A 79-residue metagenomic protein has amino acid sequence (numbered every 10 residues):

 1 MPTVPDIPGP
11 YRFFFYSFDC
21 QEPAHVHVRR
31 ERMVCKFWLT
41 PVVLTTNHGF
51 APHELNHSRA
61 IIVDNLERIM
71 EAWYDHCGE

Functional and structural regions predicted by a protein language model:
M1, L39-T40, S58, L66: Low-complexity, intrinsically disordered short peptide segments enriched in small/polar/basic residues
M1-Y11: Negatively charged, low-complexity tracts enriched in Asp/Glu with abundant Ser/Thr
V4, V26-V28, I62: Hydrophobic aliphatic residue packing
V4-P5, L44-T46, N65: Generic preference for hydrophobic/aromatic residues in regular secondary structure cores
F14-P52: A short, structured beta-strand/loop element
A51-E79: C-terminal structural segments of small proteins and small subunits
